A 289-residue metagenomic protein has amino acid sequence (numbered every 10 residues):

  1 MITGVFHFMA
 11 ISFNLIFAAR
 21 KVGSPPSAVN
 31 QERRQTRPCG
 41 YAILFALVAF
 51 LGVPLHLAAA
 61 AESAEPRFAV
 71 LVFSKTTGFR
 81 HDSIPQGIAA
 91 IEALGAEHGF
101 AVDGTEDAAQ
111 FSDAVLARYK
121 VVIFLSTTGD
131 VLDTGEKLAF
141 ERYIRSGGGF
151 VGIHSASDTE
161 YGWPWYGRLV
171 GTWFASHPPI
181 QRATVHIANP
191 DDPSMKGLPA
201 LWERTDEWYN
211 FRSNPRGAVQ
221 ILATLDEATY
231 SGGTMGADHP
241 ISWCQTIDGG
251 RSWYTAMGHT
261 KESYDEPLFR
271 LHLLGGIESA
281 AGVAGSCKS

Functional and structural regions predicted by a protein language model:
M1-C39: N-terminal secretory signal peptides that target proteins for export/translocation
A42-P54: Bacterial N-terminal signal peptides
A61-F68, S74, P85, A89-F100 (+3 more regions): Extracellular ligand-binding/catalytic regions of CAZymes and related secreted enzymes and adhesion modules
A69-F73, L116-E160: Short alpha-beta junction capping motif
T76-F79, A108-Q110, T127-V131, F150 (+3 more regions): Solvent-exposed loop/turn segments at secondary-structure junctions within structured extracellular/periplasmic domains
I88-E92, K137-E141, W163: Extracytoplasmic/secreted envelope proteins and their assembly/folding machinery, especially bacterial periplasmic
T105-F111, L138, G236-S242: Alpha-helical scaffolding within the catalytic cores of extracellular/periplasmic polymer-degrading hydrolases
T172, S176-G249: Catalytic beta-strand/loop cores that center a nucleophilic Ser/Cys/Thr and support acyl-enzyme chemistry
